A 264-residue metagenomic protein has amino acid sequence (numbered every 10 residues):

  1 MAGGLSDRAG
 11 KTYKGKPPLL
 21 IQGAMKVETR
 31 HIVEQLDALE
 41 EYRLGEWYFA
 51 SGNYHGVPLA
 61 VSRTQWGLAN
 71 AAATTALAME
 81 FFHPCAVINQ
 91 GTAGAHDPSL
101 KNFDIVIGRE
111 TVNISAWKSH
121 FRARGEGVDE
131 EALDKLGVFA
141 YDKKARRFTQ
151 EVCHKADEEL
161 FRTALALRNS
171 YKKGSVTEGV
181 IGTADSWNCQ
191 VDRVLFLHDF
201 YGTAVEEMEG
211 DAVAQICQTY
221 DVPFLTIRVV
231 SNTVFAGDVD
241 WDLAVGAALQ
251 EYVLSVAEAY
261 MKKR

Functional and structural regions predicted by a protein language model:
G3-A76, F81-F82: N-terminal short beta-loop-beta anion/metal-coordinating cradle
Q35, E159-K173, I216, Y252-K263: Generic non-transmembrane alpha-helical segments
L59-T64, V180-G182, I227: Active-site-proximal beta-strand elements of phosphoester/diester hydrolases
A86-I88: Structural motif
D97-F200: Mid-sequence, gly/pro-rich, charge-dense loop/helix-turn segments that line enzyme active sites
A184-T226, N232-V239: A C-terminal functional module that forms or caps the active site or interfaces directly with catalytic machinery
V234-R264: His/Asp/Glu-rich mid-to-C-terminal helical/loop segments that flank catalytic regions of hydrolases
